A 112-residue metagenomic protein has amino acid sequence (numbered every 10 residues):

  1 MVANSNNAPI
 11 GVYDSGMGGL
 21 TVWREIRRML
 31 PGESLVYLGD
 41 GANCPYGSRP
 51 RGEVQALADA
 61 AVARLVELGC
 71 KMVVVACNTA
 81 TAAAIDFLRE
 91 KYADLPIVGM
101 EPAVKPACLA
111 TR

Functional and structural regions predicted by a protein language model:
M1-R112: Non-catalytic structural scaffold of enzyme domains
